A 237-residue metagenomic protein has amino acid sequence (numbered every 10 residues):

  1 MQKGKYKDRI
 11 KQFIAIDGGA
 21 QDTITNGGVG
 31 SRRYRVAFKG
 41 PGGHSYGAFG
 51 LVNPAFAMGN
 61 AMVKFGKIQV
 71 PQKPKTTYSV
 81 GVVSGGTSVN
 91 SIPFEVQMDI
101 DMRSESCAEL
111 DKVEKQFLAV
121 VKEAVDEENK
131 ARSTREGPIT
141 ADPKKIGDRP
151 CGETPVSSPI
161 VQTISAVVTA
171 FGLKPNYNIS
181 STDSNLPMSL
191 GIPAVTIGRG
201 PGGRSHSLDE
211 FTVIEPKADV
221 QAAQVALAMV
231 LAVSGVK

Functional and structural regions predicted by a protein language model:
M1-V29, N90: Acidic/histidine-rich catalytic neighborhood of metal-dependent amide-processing enzymes
K11-F13, S31-R35, T77, E95-D99: Broad gene-expression machinery/nucleic-acid interaction feature
I14-D17, A37-K39, G198: Short beta-strand segments
T25-A37, A166: Acidic-glycine-rich active-site phosphate/pyrophosphate-binding loop
N26-G27, G47-G50, P155, D209-E210: Short, solvent-exposed loop/turn segments at secondary-structure boundaries
V36-G40, M102-S104: Short beta-strand-to-loop capping motifs
A55-K237: Metal-dependent amide/peptide-bond hydrolase catalytic core, centered on the "pita-bread" metallohydrolase fold
